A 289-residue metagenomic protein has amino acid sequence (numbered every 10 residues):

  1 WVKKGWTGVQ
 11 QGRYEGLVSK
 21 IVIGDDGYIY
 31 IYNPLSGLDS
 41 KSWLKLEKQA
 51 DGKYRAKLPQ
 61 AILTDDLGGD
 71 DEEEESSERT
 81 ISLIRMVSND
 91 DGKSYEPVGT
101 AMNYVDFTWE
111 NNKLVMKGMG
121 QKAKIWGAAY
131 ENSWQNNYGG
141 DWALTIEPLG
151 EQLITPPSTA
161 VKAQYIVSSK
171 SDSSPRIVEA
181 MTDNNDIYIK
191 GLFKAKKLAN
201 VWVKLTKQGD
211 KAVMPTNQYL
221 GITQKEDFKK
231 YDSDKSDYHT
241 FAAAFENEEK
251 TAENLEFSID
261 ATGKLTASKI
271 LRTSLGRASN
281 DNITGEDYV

Functional and structural regions predicted by a protein language model:
W1-V289: First exposed extracellular module after export/assembly in secreted or surface-exposed proteins
